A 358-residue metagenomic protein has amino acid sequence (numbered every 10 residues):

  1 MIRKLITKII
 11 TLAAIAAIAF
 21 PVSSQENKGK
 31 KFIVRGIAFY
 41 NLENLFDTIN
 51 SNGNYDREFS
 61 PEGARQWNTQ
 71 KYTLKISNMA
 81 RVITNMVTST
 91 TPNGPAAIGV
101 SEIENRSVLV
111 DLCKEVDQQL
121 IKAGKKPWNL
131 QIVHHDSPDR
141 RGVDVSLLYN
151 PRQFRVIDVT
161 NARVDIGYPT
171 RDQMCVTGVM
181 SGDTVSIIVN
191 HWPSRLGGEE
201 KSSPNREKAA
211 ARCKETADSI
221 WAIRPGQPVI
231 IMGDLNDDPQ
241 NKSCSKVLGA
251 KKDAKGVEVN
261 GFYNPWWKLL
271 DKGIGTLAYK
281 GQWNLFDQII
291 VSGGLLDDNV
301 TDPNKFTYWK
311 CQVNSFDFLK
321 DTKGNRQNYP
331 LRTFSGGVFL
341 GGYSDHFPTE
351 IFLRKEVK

Functional and structural regions predicted by a protein language model:
M1-G29: Bacterial Sec-dependent N-terminal signal peptides
S24-G29, N161, S219-V229, D237-K358: Metal-dependent phosphoester-hydrolase catalytic domains
S24-L120, P127, Q131-V145, T322-Q327 (+2 more regions): N-terminal, active-site-proximal structural segment of metallo-dependent hydrolase catalytic domains
G29-I37, Q153-R155, P169-S194, K355-K358: Beta-strand-turn-beta hairpins that frame and shape the catalytic cleft of phosphate-ester-processing enzymes
G36-F39, A96-S101, Q131-H134, S146-Y149 (+8 more regions): Structural recognition of the beta-strand scaffold that forms the well-ordered cores of secreted hydrolase catalytic
L42-F46, I103-S107, S137-R141, Q153-R155 (+6 more regions): Solvent-exposed loop/turn segments at secondary-structure junctions within structured extracellular/periplasmic domains
T84-T88, N105-I121, Q153, E215-P225 (+3 more regions): Sec-exported extracytoplasmic/periplasmic mature domains
H134, M174-L269: Extracytoplasmic, non-cytosolic globular domains
